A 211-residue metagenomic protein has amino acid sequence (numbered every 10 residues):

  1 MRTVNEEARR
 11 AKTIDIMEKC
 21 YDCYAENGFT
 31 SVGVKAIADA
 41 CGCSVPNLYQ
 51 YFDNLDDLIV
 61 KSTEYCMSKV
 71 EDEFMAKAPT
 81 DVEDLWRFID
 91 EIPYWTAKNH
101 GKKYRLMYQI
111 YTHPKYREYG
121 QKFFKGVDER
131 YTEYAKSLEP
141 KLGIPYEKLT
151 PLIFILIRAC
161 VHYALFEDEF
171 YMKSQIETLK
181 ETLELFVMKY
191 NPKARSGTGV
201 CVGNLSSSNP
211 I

Functional and structural regions predicted by a protein language model:
M1-A11, R195-I211: N-terminal intrinsically disordered/low-complexity leader segments
R9, I59, T63, M67 (+2 more regions): Amphipathic, non-transmembrane alpha-helical scaffold segments
R9-C20, I37, S62-C66, V70 (+1 more regions): Generic hydrophobic, amphipathic alpha-helix propensity
D15, K19-D57, K61: Helix-turn-helix
K61, F74-N99, T150-I153, I176 (+2 more regions): Hydrophobic alpha-helical connector segments
A97-Q121, F166: Amphipathic alpha-helical segments used for helix-helix packing
K115-G143, E147-P151, E177: Amphipathic alpha-helical packing segments from all-alpha helical-bundle domains
I144-F166, S174-L185, N204: Hydrophobic alpha-helical segments that form the core of small-molecule binding pockets and/or dimer interfaces
